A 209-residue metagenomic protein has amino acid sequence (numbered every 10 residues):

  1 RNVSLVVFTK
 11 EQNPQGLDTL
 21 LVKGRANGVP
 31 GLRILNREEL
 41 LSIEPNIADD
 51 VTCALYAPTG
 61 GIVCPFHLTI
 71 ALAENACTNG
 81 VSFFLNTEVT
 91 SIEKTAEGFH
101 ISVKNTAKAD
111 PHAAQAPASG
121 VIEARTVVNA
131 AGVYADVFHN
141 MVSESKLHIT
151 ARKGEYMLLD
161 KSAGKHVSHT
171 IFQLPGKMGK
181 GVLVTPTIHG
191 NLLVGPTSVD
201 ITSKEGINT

Functional and structural regions predicted by a protein language model:
R1, K94, T126-T209: Active-site substrate-recognition segment that forms the wall of the catalytic cavity or substrate channel
R1-I43, G181-V182: Dinucleotide-binding Rossmann-like beta1-alpha1 core, especially the glycine-rich loop that anchors the ADP
S4-F8, A54-Y56, Y156: Short aromatic/hydrophobic contact patches that present stacked aromatics for nucleic-acid/ligand binding
Q12-G16, I43-V51, E93-H100, I122 (+1 more regions): A short, glycine/Asx- and small/polar-enriched loop/turn that sits immediately N-terminal to a beta-strand
R33-N36, F83-L85, N129, V194: General beta-strand structural signal in soluble alpha/beta enzymes
L55-A107, G120-T126: Helical element adjacent to the flavin cofactor pocket in flavoenzyme catalytic cores
